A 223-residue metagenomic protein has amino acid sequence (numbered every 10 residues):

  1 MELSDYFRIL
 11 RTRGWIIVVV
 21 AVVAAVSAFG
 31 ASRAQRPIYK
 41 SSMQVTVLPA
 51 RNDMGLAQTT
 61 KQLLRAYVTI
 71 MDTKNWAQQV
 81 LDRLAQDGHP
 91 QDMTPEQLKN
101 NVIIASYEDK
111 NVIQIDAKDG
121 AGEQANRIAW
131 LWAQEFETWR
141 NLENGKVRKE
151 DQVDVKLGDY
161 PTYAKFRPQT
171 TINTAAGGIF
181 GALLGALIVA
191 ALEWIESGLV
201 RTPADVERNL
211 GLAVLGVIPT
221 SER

Functional and structural regions predicted by a protein language model:
M1-R223: Hydrophobic and amphipathic membrane-targeting/association helices
